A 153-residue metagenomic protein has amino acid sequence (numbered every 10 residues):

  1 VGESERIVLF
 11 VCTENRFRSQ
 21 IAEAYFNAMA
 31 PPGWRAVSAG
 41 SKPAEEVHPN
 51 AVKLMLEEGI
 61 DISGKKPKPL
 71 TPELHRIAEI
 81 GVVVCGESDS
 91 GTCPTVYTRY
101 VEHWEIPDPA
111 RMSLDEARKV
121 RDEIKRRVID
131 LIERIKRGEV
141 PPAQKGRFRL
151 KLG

Functional and structural regions predicted by a protein language model:
V1-G153: Short polar/charged helix/loop
